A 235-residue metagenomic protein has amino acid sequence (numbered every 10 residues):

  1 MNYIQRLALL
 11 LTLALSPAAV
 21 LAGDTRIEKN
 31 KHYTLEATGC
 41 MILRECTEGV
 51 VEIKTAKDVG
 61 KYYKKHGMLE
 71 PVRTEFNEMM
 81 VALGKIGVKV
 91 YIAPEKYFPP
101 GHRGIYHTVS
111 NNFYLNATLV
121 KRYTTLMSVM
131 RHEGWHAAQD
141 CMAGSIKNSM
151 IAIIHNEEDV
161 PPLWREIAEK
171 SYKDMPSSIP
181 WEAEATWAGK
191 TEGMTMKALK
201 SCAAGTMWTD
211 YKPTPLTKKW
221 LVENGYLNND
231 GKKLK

Functional and structural regions predicted by a protein language model:
M1-A8: Bacterial N-terminal signal peptides that target proteins for export
A8-S16: Bacterial N-terminal signal peptides
A18-A22: Sec/Tat signal peptide C-region and signal peptidase I cleavage site
G23, E36-V109: Auxiliary, metal-adjacent structural segments of Zn-dependent hydrolase domains
P94-K96, A117-V120, C141-G144: A mature extracytoplasmic/lumenal domain signature
F113-M130: Short pre-active-site segment immediately N-terminal to the catalytic Zn-binding motif
G134-I151: Catalytic Zn2+-binding segment of zinc metalloproteases
M150-K235: Metalloprotease/metallohydrolase-associated module, dominated by Zn2+-dependent proteases
